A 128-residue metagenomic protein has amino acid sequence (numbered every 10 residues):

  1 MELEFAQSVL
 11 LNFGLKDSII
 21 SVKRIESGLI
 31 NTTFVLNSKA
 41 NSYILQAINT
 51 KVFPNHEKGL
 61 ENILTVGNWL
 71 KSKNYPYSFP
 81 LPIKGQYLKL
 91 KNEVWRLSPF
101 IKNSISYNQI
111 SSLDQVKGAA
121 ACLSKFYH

Functional and structural regions predicted by a protein language model:
M1-K23: Juxta-kinase regulatory segment immediately upstream of eukaryotic protein kinase catalytic domains
S21-Y43, I48-H128: Conserved ATP-binding subdomain of kinase catalytic cores across diverse folds
